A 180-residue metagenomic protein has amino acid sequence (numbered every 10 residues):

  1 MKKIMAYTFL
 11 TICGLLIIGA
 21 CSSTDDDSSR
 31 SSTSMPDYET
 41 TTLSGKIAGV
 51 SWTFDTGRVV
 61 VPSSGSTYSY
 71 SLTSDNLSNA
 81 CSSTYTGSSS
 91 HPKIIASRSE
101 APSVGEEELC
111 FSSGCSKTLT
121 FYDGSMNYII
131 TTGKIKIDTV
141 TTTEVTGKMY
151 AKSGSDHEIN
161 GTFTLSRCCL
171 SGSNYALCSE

Functional and structural regions predicted by a protein language model:
M1-A20: Sec-dependent bacterial lipoprotein signal peptides
L15-T42, S173-N174, S179-E180: Bacterial Sec-dependent N-terminal signal peptides
S22, A80-S82, L109-S116, R167-L170 (+1 more regions): Sequence contexts marking disulfide-bonded cysteines in secreted/extracellular proteins
S28, K148-E180: Edge beta-strand at a domain terminus
P36-R58, S116-G124: Tryptophan-anchored aromatic micro-motifs
Y38-E39, S66-Y70, T141-K148: Short, hydrophobic/aromatic-rich segments at coil-to-beta transitions
R58-T139: Surface-exposed helix/loop patches within compact recognition domains
I129-G154, E158-N160: Extended, loop-rich substrate-binding clefts of extracytoplasmic carbohydrate-active enzymes
